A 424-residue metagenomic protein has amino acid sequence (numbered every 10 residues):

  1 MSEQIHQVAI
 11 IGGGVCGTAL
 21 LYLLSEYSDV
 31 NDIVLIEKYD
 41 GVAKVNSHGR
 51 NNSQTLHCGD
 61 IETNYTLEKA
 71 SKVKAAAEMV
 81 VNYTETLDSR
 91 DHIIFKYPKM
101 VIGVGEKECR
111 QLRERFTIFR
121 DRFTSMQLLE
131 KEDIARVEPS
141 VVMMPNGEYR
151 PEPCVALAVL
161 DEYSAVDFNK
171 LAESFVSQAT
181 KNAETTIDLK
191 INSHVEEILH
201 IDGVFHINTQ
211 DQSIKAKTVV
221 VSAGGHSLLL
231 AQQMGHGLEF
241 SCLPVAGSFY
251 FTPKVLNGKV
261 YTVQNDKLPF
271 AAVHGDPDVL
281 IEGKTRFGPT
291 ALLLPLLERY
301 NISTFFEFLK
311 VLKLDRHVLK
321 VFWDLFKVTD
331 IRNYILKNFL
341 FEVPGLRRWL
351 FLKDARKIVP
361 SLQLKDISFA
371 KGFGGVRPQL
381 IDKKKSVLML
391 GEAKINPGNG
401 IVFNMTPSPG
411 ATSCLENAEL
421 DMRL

Functional and structural regions predicted by a protein language model:
Q7-V34: N-terminal Rossmann-like FAD-binding beta1-loop-alpha1 element of flavoenzymes
A19, I198-I201, N208-E307: Flavin-dependent oxidoreductases
E26-G49: Glycine-rich FAD pyrophosphate-binding loop
S53-S140, L294-L296, Y300-F308: Dinucleotide-binding Rossmann-like beta1-alpha1 core, especially the glycine-rich loop that anchors the ADP
E68-K74, I102-Q111, L157-Q178, F341-R348 (+1 more regions): Short beta-strand to alpha-helix junction loop
F95, E106-E184, D188-K190, E197-L199 (+1 more regions): Flavin (FAD/FMN) cofactor-binding and adjacent substrate-gating region of FAD-dependent oxidoreductase domains
G275-G345: Conserved FAD/dinucleotide-binding core of flavoprotein oxidoreductases
L312-K313, L319-L424: C-terminal catalytic lobe of FAD-dependent flavoproteins
